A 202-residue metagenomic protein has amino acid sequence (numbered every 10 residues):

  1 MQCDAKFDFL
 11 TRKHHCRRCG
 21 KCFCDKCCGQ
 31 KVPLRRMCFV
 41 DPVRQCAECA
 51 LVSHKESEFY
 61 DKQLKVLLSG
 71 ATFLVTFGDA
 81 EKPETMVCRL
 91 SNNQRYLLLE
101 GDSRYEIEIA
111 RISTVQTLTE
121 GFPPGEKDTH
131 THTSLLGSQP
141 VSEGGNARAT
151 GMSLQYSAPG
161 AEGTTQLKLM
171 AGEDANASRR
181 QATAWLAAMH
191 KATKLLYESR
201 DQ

Functional and structural regions predicted by a protein language model:
M1-K6, H15-R17: Proximal pre-RING flanking segment of RING-type E3 ubiquitin ligases
D4-A5, E56-V87, N92-Q94: The phosphoinositide-binding surface of pleckstrin homology
F9, R17-M37: Cys/His-coordinated zinc-finger cores
H14, C22, R44: Cys/His-enriched microdomains
H15, K31, R35-F39, E58-D61 (+1 more regions): Structured alpha-helical bundle/scaffold domains in large eukaryotic membrane-trafficking regulators
P42-L51: Cysteine-rich micro-motifs
K82-M86, N92-R95, L118-Q202: Canonical pleckstrin homology
S103-E108, S113-T114, A161: Short, surface-exposed beta-strand-loop junctions and turns on beta-sheet-rich folds
